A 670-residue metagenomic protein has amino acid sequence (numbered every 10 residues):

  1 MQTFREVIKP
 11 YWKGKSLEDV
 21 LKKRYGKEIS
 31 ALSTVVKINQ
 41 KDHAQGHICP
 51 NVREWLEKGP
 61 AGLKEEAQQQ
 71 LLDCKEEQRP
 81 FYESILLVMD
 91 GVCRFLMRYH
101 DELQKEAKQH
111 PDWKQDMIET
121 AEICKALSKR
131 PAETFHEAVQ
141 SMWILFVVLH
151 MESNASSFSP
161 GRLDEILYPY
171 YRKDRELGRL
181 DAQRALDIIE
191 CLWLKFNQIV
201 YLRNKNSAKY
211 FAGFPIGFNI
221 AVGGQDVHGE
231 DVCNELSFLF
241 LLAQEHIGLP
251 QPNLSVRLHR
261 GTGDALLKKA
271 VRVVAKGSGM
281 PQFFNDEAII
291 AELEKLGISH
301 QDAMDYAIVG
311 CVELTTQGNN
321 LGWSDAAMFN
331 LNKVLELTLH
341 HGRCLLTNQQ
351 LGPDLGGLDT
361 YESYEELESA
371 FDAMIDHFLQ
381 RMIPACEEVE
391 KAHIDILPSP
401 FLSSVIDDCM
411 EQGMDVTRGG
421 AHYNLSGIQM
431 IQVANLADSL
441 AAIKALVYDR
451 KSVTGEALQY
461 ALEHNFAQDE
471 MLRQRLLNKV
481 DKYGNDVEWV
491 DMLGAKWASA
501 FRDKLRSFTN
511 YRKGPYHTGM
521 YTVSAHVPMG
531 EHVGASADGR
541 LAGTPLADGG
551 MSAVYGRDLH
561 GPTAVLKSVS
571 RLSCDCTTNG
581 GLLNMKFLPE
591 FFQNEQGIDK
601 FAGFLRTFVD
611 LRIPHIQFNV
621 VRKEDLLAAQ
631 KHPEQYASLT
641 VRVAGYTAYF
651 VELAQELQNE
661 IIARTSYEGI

Functional and structural regions predicted by a protein language model:
M1-I85, D116-E119, I123-I670: Conserved catalytic cores of very large enzyme subunits
E83-F95: Extended non-globular scaffold/tether segments
L96-Q104, D164-Y168: Extended amphipathic alpha-helical scaffold segments
E106-Q109: A conserved hydrophobic secondary-structure block that centers on an alpha-helix together with its immediately flanking
